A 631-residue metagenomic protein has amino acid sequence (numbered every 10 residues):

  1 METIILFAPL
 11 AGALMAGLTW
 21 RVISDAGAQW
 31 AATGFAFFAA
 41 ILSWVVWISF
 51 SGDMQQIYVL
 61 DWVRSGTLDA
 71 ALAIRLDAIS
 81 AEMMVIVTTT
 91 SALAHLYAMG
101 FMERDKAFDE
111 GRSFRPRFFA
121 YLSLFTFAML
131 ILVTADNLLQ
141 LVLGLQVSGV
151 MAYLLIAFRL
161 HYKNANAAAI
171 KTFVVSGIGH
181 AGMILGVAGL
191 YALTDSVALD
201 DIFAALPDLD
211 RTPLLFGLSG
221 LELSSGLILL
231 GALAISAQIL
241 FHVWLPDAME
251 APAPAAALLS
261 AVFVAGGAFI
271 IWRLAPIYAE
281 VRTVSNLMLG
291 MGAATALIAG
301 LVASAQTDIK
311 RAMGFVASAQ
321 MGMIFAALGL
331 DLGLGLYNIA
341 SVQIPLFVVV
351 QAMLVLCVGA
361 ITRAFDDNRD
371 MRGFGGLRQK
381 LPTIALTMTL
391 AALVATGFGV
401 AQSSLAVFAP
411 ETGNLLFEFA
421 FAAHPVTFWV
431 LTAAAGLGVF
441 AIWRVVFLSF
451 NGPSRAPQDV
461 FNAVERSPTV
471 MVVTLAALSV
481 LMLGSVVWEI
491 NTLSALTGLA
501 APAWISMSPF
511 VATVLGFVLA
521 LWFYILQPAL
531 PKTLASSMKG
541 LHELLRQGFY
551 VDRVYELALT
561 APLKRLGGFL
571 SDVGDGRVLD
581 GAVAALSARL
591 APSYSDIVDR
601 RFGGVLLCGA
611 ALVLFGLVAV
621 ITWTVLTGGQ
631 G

Functional and structural regions predicted by a protein language model:
M1, M15-A120, L193-F216, E222 (+4 more regions): Transmembrane helix-loop-helix hairpins at membrane boundaries of multipass inner-membrane proteins
M1-F7, I23, G27-W30, D69-I86 (+9 more regions): Membrane-entry segments of alpha-helical transmembrane domains in multi-pass membrane proteins
L6-R21, A92, L233, A237 (+1 more regions): N-terminal signal-anchor/start-transfer transmembrane helix
D25-F37, A168-H180, Q379-M388, E465-A477 (+1 more regions): Alpha-helical transmembrane segments and their helix-start/interface "positive-inside/aromatic belt" motifs in integral
G34-S49, G179-G189, M388-T396, T474-W488 (+2 more regions): Hydrophobic alpha-helical membrane-insertion segments
L93-L141, M151-V464, M482-V487: Hydrophobic transmembrane alpha-helices and their helix-loop junctions in integral membrane proteins
A456, V464-F517: Hard-cation-handling environments
L493-W504, L526-G631: Aromatic-capped, Gly/Pro-kinked transmembrane alpha-helices
